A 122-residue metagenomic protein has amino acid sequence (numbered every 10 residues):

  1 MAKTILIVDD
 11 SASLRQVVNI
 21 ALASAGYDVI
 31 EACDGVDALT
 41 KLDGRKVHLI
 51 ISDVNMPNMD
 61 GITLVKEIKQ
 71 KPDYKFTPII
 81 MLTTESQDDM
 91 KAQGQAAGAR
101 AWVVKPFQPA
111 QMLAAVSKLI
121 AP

Functional and structural regions predicted by a protein language model:
Q16-S24: Charged docking surfaces used in two-component/phosphorelay signaling
G26-C33, K41: Short hydrophobic/Thr-rich beta-strand motif most characteristic of the beta2 strand and flanking loop of CheY-like
K46-I51: Active-site beta3 strand of CheY-like receiver
D53, T83: Active-site residues of response regulator receiver
M56: Receiver (REC) domain active-site loop signature in two-component systems and cognate sites in sensor histidine kinases
R100: Short, glycine/charged-rich "phosphate-handling" switch motifs in NTP-dependent and phosphotransfer domains
F107-V116: C-terminal output helix
